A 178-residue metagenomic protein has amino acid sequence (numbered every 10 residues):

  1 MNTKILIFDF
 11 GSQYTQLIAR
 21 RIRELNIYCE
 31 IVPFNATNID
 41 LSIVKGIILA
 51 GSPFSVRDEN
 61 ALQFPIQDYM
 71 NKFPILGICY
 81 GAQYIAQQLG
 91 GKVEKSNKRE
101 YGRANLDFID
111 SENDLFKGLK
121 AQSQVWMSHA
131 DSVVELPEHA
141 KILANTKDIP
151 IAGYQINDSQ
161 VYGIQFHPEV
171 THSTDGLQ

Functional and structural regions predicted by a protein language model:
N2-I7, S12-I78, Q83, L89: Flexible gly/pro-rich beta->alpha loop and the following alpha-helix that scaffold active-site loops
N38, I43, L62-I78, Q83-L177: Pocket-forming structural segment of enzyme catalytic cores
